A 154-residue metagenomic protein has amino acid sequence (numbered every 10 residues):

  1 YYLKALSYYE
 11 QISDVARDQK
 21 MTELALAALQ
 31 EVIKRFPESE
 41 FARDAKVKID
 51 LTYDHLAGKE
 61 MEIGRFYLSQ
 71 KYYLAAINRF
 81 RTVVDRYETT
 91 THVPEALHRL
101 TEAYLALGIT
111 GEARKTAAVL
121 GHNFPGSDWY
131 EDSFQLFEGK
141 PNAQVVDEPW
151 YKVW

Functional and structural regions predicted by a protein language model:
Y1-W154: Acidic, polar-rich low-complexity tracts and alpha-helical solenoid repeat scaffolds
